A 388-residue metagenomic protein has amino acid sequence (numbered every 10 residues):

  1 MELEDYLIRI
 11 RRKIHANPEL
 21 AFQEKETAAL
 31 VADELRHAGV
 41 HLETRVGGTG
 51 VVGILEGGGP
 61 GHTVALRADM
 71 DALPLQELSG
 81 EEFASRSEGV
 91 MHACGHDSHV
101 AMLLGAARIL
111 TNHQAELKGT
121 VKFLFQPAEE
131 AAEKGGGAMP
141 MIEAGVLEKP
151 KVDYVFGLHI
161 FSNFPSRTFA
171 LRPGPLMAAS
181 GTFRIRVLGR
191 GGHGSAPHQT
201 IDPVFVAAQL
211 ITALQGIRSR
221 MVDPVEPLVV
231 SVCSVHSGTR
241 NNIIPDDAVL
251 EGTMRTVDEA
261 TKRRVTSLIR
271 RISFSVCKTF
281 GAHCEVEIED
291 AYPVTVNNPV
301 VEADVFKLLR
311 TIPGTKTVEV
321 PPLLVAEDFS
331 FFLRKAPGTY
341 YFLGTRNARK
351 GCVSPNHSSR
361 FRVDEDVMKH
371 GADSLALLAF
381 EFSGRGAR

Functional and structural regions predicted by a protein language model:
M1-H92, D97, A101-K118: Acidic/His- and Gly-rich active-site-bordering loop/insert found across diverse amide/peptide-bond hydrolases
I14, G53, L66, H96 (+8 more regions): Divalent metal-coordination and catalytic microenvironments
N17-F22, L73-P74, E130-A132, T239-N241 (+1 more regions): Short, small-residue-enriched loops and turns at beta-alpha junctions that line or gate enzyme active sites
E43, P173-A178, P321-P322, F331: Short Gly/Pro-enriched turn/cap motifs at secondary-structure boundaries
V52, L75, S79-M91, S98 (+2 more regions): Histidine/acidic-residue-rich, glycine-tolerant segments that coordinate divalent metal ions
R67, F183-I185, Y340-T345: Non-cysteine beta-strand/loop elements that form the S-adenosyl-L-methionine
A208-R388: Metal-dependent amide/peptide-bond hydrolase catalytic core, centered on the "pita-bread" metallohydrolase fold
